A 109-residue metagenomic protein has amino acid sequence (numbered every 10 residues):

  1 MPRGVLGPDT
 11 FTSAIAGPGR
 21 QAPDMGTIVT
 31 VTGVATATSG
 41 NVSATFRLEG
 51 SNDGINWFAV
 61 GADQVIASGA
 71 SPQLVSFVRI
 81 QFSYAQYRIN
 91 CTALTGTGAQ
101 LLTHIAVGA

Functional and structural regions predicted by a protein language model:
M1-A14, I105-A109: Short, intrinsically disordered N-terminal pre-domain segments
P2, P18-I28, A106: Extracellular and organelle-lumenal recognition/adhesion modules and their flexible linkers in secreted
P2-G7, G54-D63: Surface-exposed loop/edge segments in extracytoplasmic proteins
P8-M25, A37-T45, I66-S76, A93-G98: Surface-exposed ligand/attachment interfaces on beta-rich extracellular proteins
M25-T27, G40-V42, Q81-S83, G108: Solvent-exposed loop and beta-edge segments used for protein-protein assembly and interaction
T27-A35, I80-A99: Noncatalytic modules at the cell exterior or secretory-pathway interfaces, chiefly beta-strand-rich lectin/adhesion
F46-L48, T103: Short beta-strand elements bearing conserved aromatic residues within extracellular beta-rich modules
